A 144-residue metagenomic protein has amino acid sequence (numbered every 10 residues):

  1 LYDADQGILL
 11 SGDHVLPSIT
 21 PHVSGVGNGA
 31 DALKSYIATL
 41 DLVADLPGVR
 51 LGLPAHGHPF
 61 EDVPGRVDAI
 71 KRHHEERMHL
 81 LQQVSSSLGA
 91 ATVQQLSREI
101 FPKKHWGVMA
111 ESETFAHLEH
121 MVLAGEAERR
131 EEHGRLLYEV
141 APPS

Functional and structural regions predicted by a protein language model:
L1-M78: Metallo-beta-lactamase
L80-S144: C-terminal regulatory/interaction regions
